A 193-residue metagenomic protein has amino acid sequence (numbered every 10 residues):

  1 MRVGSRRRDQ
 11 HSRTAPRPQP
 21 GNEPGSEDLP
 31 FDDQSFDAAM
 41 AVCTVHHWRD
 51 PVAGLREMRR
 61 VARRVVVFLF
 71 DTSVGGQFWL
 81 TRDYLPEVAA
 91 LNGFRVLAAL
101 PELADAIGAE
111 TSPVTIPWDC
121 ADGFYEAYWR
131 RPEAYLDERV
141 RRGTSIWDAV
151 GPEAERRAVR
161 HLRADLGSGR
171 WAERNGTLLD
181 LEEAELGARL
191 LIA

Functional and structural regions predicted by a protein language model:
M1-A38, V52-A53, R60: Class I SAM-dependent methyltransferase SAM/SAH-binding core
P20, G108-E110: Conserved beta-strand segments of alpha/beta enzyme cores
S26-E27, M40, L55, L80-V88: Metal-dependent phosphohydrolase cores
D37-V52, L69-D71: A short SAM/SAH-binding and catalytic strip from SAM-dependent methyltransferases
L55-R59, A99-L103: Short amphipathic alpha-helices and their capping/turn segments at secondary-structure boundaries
R63-P101, P117-Y128: Conserved class I S-adenosyl-L-methionine
E110-A193: Conserved Class I S-adenosyl-L-methionine
